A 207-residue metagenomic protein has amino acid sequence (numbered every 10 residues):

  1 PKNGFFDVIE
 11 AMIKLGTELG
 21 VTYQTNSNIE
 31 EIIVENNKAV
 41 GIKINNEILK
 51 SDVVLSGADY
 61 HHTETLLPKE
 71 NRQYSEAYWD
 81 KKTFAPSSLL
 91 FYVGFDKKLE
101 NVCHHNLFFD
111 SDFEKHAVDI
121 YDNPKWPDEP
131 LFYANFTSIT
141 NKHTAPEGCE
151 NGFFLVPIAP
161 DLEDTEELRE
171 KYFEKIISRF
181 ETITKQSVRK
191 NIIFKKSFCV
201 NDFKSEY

Functional and structural regions predicted by a protein language model:
P1, K204-Y207: Short, intrinsically disordered, charge-balanced linker/junction segments flanking boundaries in proteins
P1-A39: Helical element adjacent to the flavin cofactor pocket in flavoenzyme catalytic cores
K2-F5, I9, K82, P86 (+2 more regions): Generic structural signal for well-ordered, non-membrane alpha-helical segments in soluble metabolic enzymes
A11, L15-L19, G57, L66 (+2 more regions): Generic, well-ordered alpha-helical scaffold segments in large soluble proteins
N26-E31, D52-V54, N191-S197: Beta-strand segments within the central parallel beta-sheet cores of soluble alpha/beta enzyme folds
E30-A145: Mid-domain catalytic core of redox enzymes that form a hydrophobic substrate pocket/lid adjacent to a catalytic redox
D96-S205: C-terminal segments that line or cap access tunnels to active or ligand-binding sites in enzymes and enzyme-associated
